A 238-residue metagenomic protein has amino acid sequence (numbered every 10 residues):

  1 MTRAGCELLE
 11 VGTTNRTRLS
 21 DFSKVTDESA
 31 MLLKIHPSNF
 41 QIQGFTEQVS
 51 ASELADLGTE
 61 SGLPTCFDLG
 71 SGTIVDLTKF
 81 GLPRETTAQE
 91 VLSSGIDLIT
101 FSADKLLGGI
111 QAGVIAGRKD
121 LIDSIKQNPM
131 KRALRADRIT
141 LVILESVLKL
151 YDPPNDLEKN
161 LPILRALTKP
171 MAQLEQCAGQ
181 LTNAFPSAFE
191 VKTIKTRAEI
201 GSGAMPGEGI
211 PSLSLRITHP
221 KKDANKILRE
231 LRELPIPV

Functional and structural regions predicted by a protein language model:
T2-L150, P186: Conserved PLP-enzyme active-site core in the AAT-like
E10, A166, L215-R216: Short, well-ordered beta-strand elements within core beta-sheets of diverse protein domains
S38-N39, E85, P153-I163, F189-T193: Short N-terminal helix-initiation segments at or just after the protein's N-terminus
K79, A103-D104, I122, K131-A133 (+4 more regions): Generic secondary-structure boundary/loop-capping signal
D120, N128-P129, A136-F185, R197 (+1 more regions): Structural motif of enzymes handling amino- and sulfur-group chemistry
S124-I125, L134, N155-D156, A224-L228: Extended hydrophobic-aromatic, low-complexity segments
M171, E175-V238: Conserved C-terminal alpha-helix-loop-beta "cap" of PLP-dependent enzymes that closes/shapes the active-site mouth
